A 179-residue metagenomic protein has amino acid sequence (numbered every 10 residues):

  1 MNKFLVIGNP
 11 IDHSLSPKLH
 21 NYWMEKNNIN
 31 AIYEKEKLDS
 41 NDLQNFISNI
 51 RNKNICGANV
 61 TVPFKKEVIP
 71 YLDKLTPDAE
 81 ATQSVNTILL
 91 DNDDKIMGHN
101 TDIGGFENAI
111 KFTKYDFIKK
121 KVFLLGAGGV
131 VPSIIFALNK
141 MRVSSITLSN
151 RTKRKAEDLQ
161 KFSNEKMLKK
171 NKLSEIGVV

Functional and structural regions predicted by a protein language model:
N2, K119-K120, G177: Nucleotide donor/acceptor-binding cores
N2-T113: Phosphate/diphosphate ligand-binding glycine-rich loop within oxidoreductases
G8, N100, I110-V143, T147-N150: Glycine-rich adenosine-cofactor-binding loop
C56, S144, I176-V179: Conserved acidic residues
R154: Conserved Rossmann-like nucleotide-cofactor binding loop
D158-N164: Short, aromatic/basic amphipathic alpha-helical patches
N164-V178: Short acidic low-complexity segments
